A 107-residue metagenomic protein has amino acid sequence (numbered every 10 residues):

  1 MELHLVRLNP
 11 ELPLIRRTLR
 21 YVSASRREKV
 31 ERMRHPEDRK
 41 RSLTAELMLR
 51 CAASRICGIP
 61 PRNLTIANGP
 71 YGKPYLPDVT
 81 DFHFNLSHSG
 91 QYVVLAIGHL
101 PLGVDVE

Functional and structural regions predicted by a protein language model:
M1-E107: Core catalytic alpha/beta fold that binds nucleotide/phospho-ligands
